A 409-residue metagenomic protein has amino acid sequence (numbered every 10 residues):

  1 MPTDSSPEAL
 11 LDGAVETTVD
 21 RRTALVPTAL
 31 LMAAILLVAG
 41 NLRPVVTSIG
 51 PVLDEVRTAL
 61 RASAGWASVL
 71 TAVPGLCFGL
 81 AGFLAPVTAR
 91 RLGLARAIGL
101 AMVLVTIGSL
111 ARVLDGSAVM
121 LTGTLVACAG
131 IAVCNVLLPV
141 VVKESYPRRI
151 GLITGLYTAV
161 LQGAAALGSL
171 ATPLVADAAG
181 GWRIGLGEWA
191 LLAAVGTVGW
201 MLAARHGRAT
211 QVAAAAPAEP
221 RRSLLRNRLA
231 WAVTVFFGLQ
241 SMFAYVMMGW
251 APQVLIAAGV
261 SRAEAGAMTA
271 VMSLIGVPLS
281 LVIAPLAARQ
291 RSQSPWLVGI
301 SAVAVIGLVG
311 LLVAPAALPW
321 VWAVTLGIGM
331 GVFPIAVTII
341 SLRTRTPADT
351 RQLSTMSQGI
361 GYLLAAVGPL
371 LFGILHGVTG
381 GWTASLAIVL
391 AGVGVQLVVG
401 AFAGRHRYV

Functional and structural regions predicted by a protein language model:
A14-L25, R205-V233: Juxtamembrane intracellular "pre-TM" segments in multi-pass secondary transporters
I49-G50, R228-P278: Extracytoplasmic gate region of multi-pass secondary transporters
L80-A118: Conserved MFS/SLC helix-loop-helix module at the cytosolic interface between two early adjacent transmembrane helices
A81-G93, L279-S292: Helix-to-loop junctions at the C-terminal end of transmembrane segments in multipass secondary transporters
S117, R148-R149, L156-R208: Helix-loop-helix hairpin linking two adjacent transmembrane segments in secondary transporters
T124-L161: Cytoplasmic helix-loop-helix junction between adjacent transmembrane helices in 12-TM secondary transporters
Q293-A336: C-terminal transmembrane helical hairpin of 12-TM major facilitator-type secondary transporters
T344-T383, V389: A late C-terminal transmembrane helix in Major Facilitator Superfamily
